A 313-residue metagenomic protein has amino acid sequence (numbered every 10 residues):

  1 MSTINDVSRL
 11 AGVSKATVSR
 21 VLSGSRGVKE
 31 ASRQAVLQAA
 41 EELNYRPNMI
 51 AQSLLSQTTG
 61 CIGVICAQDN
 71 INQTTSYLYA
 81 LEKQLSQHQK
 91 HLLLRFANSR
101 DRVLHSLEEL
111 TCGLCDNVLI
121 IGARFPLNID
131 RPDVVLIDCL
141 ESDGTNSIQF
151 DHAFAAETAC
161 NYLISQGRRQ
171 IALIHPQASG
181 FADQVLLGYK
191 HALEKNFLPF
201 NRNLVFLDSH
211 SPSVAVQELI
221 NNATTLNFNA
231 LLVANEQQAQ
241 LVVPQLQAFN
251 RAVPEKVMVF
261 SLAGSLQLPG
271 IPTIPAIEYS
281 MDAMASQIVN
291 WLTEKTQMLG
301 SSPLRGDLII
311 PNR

Functional and structural regions predicted by a protein language model:
M1-T58: N-terminal helix-turn-helix DNA-binding module of bacterial transcription factors
A35, Q73-Q87, A155-T158, F181-P199 (+3 more regions): Short, solvent-exposed amphipathic alpha-helices that sit in or adjacent to ligand/effector-binding or catalytic
C61-N161, N221-N222: Alpha-helical recognition/docking segments in bacterial nutrient-uptake and carbohydrate-utilization systems
G63, L114-G122, A172-P176, L226-Q238 (+1 more regions): Periplasmic-binding protein-like
L85-F96, K190-A215: Short beta-strand elements in bilobed, periplasmic/extracellular small-molecule ligand-binding domains
S147-L173, D183, S213-I220, E278-M298: Hydrophobic alpha-helical segments within soluble ligand-binding/sensing domains
A159-L198, G300-R313: An alpha-beta-alpha
N221-R313: Flexible loop/turn connectors
